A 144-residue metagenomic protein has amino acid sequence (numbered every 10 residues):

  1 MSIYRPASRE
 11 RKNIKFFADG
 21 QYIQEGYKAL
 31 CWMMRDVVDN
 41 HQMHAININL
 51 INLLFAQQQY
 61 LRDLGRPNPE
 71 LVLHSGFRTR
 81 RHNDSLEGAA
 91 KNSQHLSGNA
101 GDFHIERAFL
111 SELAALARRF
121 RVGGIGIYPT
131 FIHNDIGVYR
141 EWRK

Functional and structural regions predicted by a protein language model:
M1-K12: C-terminal segment of N-terminal export signals and the immediately downstream linker at the start of the mature
Y4, A89-K144: Catalytic cores and adjacent binding grooves of peptidoglycan-active enzymes
A7, F77, V138: A broadly conserved detector of short glycine/acidic/proline-rich loop/turn motifs that flank catalytic sites and bind
D19-L71: Active-site acidic/histidine clusters and adjacent loop/turn architecture that either coordinate catalytic ions
Q57-G65, R81, A117-R121: Sec/Tat-exported extracytoplasmic proteins
N68-N83: Acidic helix-start/capping segments at beta-turn-to-alpha-helix junctions
D84-G88: Short glycine/threonine-rich loop-to-helix capping motif typified by GTGT followed within a few residues by an Asp-Pro
